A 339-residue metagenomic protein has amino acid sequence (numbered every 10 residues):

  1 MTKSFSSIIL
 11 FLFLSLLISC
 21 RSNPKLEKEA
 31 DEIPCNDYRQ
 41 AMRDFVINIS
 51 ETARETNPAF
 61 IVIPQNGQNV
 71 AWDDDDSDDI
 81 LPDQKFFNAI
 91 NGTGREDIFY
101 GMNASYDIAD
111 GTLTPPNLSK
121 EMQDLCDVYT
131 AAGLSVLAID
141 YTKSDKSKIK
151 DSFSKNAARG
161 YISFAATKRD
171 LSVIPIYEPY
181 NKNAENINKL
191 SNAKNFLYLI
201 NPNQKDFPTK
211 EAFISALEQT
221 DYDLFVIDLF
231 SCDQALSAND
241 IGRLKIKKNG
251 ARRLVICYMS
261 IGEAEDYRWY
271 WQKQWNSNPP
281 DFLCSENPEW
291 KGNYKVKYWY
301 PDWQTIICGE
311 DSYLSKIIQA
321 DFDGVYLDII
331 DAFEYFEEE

Functional and structural regions predicted by a protein language model:
M1-I8: Bacterial N-terminal signal peptides that target proteins for export
I9-L10, E121: Alpha-helical structural motif
I18-S19: C-terminal motif of bacterial Sec signal peptides marking the signal peptidase cleavage site
K25-E339: Glycan-processing catalytic domains of CAZymes
